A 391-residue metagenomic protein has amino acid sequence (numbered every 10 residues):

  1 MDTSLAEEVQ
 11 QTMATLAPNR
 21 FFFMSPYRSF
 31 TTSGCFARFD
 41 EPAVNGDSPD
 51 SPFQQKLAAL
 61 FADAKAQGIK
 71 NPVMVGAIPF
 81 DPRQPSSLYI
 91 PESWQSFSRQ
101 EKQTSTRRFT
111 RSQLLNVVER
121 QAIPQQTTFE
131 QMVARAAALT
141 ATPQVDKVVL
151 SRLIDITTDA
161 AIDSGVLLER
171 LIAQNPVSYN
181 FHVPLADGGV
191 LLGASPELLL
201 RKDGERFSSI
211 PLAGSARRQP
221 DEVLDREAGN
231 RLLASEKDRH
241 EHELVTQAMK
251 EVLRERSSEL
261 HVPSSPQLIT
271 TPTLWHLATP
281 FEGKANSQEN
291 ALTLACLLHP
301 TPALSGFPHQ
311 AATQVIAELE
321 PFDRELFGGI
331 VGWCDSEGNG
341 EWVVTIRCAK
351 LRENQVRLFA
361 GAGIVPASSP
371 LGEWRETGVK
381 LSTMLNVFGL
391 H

Functional and structural regions predicted by a protein language model:
M1-F53, I156-A161: Short Lys/Arg-enriched alpha/beta "domain-start" segment
N19, P72-I78, V148, N180-V183 (+1 more regions): A short glycine-rich, hydrophobically flanked beta-strand micro-motif that places a catalytic Asp/Glu for divalent metal
F23-F39, T157-H240, L244, S257-L260 (+1 more regions): An anion-binding catalytic pocket shared by soluble metabolic enzymes
T32-G34, F39, Q95-T127, V133-A134 (+3 more regions): Contiguous alpha-helical scaffold segments within structured protein domains that host functional hotspots
P49-T158, I162-D163, S258: Non-catalytic accessory segments adjacent to catalytic cores
G76, P143, L200, Q247 (+3 more regions): A residue-level signal for conserved active-site and pocket-lining positions in enzyme catalytic cores
L153-I154, L185-L191, M249-E251, P266-T273 (+1 more regions): A glycine-rich phosphate-binding loop feature that marks nucleotide/adenosyl-phosphate handling sites
P280-H391: Conserved hydrophobic core element of enzyme catalytic domains
